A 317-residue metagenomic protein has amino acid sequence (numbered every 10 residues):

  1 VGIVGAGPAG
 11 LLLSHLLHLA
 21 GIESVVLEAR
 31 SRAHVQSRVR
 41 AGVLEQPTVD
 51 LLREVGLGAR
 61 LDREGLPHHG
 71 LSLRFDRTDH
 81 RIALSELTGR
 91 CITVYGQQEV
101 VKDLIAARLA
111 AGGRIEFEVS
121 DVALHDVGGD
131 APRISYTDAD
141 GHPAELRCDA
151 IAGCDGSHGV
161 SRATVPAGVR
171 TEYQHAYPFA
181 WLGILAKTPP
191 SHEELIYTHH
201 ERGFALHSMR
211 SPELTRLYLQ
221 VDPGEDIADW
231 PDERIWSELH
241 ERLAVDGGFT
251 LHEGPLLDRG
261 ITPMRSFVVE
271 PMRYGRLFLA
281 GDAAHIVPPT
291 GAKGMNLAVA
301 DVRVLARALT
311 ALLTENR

Functional and structural regions predicted by a protein language model:
V4-L19, E23, L104, A152 (+1 more regions): Conserved mid-domain beta->alpha element of the FAD-binding
H18-V39: Glycine-rich FAD pyrophosphate-binding loop
E23, G58, R114: Residue-level detector of anion-binding/catalytic polar loops
R30, S157, A283-A284: Conserved Walker B
H34, D155-G156, V287: Glycine-rich, N-terminal phosphate-binding loop of Rossmann-like dinucleotide-binding domains
Q36-R40, E45-A111, H125-G128: Active-site-adjacent segment of FAD-dependent monooxygenases/related oxidoreductases
A106, G113, F117-A123, V127-M264: Conserved FAD-binding catalytic core of PHBH/FMO-like flavoproteins
